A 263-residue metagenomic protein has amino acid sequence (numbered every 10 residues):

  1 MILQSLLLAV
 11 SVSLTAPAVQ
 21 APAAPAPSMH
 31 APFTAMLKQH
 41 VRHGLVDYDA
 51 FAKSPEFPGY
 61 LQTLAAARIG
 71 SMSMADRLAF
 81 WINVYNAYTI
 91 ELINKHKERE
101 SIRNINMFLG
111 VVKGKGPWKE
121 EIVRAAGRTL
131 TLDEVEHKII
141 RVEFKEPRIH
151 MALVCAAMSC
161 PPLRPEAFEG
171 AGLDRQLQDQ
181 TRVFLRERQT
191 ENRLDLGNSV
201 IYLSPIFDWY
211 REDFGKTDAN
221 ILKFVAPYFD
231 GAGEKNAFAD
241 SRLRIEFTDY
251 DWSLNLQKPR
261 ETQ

Functional and structural regions predicted by a protein language model:
I2-T15: Bacterial N-terminal signal peptides
L8-A9, A18-P25: Boundary at the C-terminal end of the N-terminal hydrophobic targeting segment
A24-Q263: Interaction/scaffold regions that mediate signaling and macromolecular assembly across diverse proteins
